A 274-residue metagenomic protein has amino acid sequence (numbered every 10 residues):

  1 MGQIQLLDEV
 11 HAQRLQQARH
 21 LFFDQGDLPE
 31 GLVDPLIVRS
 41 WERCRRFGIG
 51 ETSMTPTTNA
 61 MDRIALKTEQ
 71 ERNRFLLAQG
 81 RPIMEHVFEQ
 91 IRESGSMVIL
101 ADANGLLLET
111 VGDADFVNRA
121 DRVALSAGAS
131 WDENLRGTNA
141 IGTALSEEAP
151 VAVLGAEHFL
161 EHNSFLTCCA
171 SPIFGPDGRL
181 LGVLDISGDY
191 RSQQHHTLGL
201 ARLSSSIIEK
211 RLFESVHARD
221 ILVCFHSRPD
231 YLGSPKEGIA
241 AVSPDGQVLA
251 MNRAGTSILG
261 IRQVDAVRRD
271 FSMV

Functional and structural regions predicted by a protein language model:
M1-N134, N139-A152, F165, F174-D245 (+1 more regions): Intrinsically disordered, low-complexity terminal regulatory regions
D113-F116, A120, G255-A266: PAS/PAS-like sensory domain cap-loop motif
I141-G142, D265-V274: Terminal output helix/cap of sensory domains in signal transduction proteins
E157-G175: Helix-to-coil/beta transition segments that act as allosteric "coupling" elements at the rims of sensory or catalytic
H158, Q247, G255: Short, glycine-/Ser/Thr-/acidic-enriched flexible segments
